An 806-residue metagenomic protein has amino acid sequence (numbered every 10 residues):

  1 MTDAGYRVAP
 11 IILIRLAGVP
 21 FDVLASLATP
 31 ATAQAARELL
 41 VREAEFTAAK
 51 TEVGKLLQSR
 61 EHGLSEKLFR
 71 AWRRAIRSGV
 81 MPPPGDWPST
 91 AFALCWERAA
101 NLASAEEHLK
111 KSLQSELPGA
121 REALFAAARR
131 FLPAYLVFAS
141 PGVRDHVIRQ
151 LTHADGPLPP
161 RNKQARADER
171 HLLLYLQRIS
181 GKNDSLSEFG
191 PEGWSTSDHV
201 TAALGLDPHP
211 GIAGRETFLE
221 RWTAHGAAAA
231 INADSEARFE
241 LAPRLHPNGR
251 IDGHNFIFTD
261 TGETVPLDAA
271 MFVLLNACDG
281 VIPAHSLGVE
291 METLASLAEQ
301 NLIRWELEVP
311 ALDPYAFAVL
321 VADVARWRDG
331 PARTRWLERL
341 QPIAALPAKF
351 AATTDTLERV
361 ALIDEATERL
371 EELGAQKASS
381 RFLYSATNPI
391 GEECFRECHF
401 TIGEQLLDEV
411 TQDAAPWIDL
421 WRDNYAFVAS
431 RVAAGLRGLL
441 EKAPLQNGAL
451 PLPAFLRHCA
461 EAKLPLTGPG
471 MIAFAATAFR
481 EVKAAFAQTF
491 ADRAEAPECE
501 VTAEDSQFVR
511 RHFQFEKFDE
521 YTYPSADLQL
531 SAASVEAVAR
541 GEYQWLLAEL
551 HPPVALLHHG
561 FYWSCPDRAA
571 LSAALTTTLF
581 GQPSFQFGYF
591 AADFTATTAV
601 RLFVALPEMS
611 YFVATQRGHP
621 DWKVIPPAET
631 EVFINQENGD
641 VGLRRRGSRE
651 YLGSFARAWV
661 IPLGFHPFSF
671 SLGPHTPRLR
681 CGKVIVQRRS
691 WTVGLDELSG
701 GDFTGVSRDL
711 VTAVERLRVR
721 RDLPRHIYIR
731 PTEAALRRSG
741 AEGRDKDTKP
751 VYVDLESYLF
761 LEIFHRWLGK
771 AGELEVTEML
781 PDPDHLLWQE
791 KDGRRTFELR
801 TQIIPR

Functional and structural regions predicted by a protein language model:
M1-G211, E290-F580, E778-R806: Type-3 copper protein
D168-N276: Acidic, low-complexity/disordered tracts enriched in E/D and polar residues
R221-G226, I231, L241-L245, V684 (+3 more regions): Flexible, low-complexity linker/boundary loops enriched in proline and small hydrophobic residues that flank enzymatic
N255-F256, P310, G639-V641: Hydrophobic residues embedded in beta-strands of well-ordered beta-sheets
F258-A270, A449-F455, E650-W659: Short amphipathic beta-strand/extended segments with alternating polar/hydrophobic composition
G262, L275, D279, L420-V428: Conserved aromatic-histidine-acidic binding/catalytic patches
G280-V289: Short acidic, hydrophobic short linear motifs in intrinsically disordered regions
A533-R766, A771, E778, R794 (+1 more regions): C-terminal structured domains
